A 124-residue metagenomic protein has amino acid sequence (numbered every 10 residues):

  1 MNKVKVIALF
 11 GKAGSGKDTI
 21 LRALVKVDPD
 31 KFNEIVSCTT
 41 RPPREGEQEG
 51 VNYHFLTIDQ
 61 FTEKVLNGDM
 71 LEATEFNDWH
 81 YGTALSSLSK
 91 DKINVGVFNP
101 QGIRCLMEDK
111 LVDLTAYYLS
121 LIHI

Functional and structural regions predicted by a protein language model:
L9: Hydrophobic anchor at the beta1->P-loop junction of P-loop NTPases
K12: P-loop (Walker A) phosphate-binding loop of NTP-binding proteins
S15: ATP-binding Walker
D18: Walker A/P-loop
K26-E34: Post-Walker A helix-loop "phosphate-sensing" segment adjacent to the P-loop in P-loop NTPases
T39-G102: ATP-dependent small-molecule kinase phosphotransfer cores that center on conserved nucleotide phosphate-binding segments
I122-I124: Conserved small/polar residues in nucleotide/adenosyl-binding loops
